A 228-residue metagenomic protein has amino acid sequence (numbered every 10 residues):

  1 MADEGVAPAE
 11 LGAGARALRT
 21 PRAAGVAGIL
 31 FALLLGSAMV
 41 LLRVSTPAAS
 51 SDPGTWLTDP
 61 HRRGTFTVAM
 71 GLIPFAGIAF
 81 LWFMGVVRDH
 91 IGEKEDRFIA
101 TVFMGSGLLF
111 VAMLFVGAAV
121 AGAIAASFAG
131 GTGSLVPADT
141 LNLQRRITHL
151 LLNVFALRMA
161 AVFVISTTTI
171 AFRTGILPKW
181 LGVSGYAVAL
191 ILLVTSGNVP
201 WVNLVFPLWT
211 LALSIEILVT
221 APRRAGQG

Functional and structural regions predicted by a protein language model:
A2-G228: Hydrophobic, aromatic-enriched alpha-helical segments typical of multi-pass transmembrane helices
